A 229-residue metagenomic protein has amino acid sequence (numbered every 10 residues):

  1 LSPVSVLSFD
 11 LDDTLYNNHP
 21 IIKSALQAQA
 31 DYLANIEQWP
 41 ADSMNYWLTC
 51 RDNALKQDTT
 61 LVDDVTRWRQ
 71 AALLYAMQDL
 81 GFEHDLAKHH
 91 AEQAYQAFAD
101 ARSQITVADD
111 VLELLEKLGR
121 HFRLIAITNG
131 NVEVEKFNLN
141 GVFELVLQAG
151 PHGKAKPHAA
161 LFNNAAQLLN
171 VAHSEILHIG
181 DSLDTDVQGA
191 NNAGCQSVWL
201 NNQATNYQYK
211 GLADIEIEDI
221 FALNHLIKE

Functional and structural regions predicted by a protein language model:
L1-L7, A87, L112-K117, F122-E229: Asp-based, Mg2+/Mn2+-dependent phosphohydrolase catalytic module
S2-D109: N-terminal helical cap/lid subdomain that shapes the substrate entry/recognition surface in HAD-like hydrolases
